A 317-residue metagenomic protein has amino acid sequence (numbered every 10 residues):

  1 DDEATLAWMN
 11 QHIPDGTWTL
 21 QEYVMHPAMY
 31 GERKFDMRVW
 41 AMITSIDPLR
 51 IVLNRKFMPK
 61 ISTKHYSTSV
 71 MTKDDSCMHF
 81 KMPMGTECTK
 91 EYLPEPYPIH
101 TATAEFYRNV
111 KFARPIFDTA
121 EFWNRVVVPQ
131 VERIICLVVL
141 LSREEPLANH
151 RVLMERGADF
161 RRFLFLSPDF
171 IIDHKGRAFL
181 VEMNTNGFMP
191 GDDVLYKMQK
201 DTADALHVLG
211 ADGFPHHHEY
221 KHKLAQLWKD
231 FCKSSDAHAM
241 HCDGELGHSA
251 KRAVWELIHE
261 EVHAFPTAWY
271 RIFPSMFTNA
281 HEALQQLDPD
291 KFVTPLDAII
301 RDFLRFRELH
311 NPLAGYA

Functional and structural regions predicted by a protein language model:
D1-F165, D173-F179, L195-Y220, L224: Catalytic core of tubulin tyrosine ligase-like
I172-A317: C-terminal active-site "lid" helix and adjoining low-complexity regulatory extension at the edge of ATP-using catalytic
